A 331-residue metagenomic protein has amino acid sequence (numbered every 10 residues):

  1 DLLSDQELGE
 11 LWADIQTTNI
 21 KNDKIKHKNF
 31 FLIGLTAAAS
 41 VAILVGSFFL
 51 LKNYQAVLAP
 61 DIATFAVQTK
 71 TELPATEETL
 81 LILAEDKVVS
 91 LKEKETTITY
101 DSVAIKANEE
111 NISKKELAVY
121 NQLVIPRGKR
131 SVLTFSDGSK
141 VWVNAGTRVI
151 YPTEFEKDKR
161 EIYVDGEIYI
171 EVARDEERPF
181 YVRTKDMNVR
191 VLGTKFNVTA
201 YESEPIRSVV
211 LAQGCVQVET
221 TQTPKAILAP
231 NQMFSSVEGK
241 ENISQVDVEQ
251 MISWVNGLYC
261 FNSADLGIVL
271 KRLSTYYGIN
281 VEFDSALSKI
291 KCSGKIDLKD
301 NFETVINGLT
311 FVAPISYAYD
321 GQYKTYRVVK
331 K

Functional and structural regions predicted by a protein language model:
D1-D14: A short, acidic loop/turn at secondary-structure junctions
N19, D23, K28-A37, G46-K331: A residue-level detector for the "anchor" residue at the start of short, highly conserved motifs
S40: Conserved beta/loop motifs at nucleotide-recognition and modification sites
